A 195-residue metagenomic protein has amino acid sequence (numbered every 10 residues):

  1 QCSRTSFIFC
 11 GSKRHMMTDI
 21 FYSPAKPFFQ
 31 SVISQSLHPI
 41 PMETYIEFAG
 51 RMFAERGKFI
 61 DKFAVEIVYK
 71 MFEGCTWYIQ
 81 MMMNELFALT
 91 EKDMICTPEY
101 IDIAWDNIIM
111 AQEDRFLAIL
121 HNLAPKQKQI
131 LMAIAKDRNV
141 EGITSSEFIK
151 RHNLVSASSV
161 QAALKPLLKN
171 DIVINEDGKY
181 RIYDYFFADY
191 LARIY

Functional and structural regions predicted by a protein language model:
Q1-A25: Sensor-1/coupling segment of RecA-like P-loop NTPase cores
G11, E66, T76-Q80, N84 (+3 more regions): Non-catalytic, well-ordered alpha-helical scaffold segments
I20-F21, A49, M83, D177 (+1 more regions): Short, flexible helix/strand-to-coil boundary loops that buttress conserved ligand/catalytic motifs in alpha/beta
P24-V32: Short glycine/proline- and charge-enriched loop/turn segments that cap or connect secondary-structure elements
I33-T44: Conserved AAA+ ATPase "SRH/arginine-finger" region at the nucleotide-binding site
L37, V68, I130: Conserved RecA-like P-loop NTPase ATPase core
I46, G50-R115, P125: Amphipathic alpha-helical "lid/sensor" segments that cap RecA-like P-loop NTPase cores
D114-Y195: C-terminal leucine-rich, beta-strand-based interaction scaffolds used for sensing/assembly
